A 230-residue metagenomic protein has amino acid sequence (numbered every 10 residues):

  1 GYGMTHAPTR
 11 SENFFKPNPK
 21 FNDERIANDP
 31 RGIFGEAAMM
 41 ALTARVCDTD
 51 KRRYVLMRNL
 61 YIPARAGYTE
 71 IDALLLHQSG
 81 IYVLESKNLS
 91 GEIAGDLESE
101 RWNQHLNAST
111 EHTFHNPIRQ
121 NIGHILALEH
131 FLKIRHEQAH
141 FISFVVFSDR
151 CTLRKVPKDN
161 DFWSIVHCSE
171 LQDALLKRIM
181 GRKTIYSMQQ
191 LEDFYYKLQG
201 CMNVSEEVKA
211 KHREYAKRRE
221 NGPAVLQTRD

Functional and structural regions predicted by a protein language model:
G1-T69, S79, S109-D230: Surface-exposed interaction regions that form or flank ligand-binding interfaces
L60-Y61, D72-L74, K87: Anionic group-transfer/hydrolysis microenvironments
L76-R101: Active-site beta-strand-loop-beta-strand hairpin of nuclease catalytic cores that positions key catalytic residues
G95-L97, R101-W102, Q138-A139, C151: Accessory nucleic-acid engagement/destabilization modules that flank
N103-N107: Electropositive, glycine- and tryptophan-enriched low-complexity nucleic-acid-binding patches
